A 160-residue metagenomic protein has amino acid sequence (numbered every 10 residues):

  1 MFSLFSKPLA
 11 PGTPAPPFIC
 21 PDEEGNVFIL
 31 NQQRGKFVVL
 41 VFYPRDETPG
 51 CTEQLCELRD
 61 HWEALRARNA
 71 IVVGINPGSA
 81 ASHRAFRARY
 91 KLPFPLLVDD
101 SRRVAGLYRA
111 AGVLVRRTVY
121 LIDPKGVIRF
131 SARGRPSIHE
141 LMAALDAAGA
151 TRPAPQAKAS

Functional and structural regions predicted by a protein language model:
M1-S160: Chalcogenol-based redox active-site neighborhoods
